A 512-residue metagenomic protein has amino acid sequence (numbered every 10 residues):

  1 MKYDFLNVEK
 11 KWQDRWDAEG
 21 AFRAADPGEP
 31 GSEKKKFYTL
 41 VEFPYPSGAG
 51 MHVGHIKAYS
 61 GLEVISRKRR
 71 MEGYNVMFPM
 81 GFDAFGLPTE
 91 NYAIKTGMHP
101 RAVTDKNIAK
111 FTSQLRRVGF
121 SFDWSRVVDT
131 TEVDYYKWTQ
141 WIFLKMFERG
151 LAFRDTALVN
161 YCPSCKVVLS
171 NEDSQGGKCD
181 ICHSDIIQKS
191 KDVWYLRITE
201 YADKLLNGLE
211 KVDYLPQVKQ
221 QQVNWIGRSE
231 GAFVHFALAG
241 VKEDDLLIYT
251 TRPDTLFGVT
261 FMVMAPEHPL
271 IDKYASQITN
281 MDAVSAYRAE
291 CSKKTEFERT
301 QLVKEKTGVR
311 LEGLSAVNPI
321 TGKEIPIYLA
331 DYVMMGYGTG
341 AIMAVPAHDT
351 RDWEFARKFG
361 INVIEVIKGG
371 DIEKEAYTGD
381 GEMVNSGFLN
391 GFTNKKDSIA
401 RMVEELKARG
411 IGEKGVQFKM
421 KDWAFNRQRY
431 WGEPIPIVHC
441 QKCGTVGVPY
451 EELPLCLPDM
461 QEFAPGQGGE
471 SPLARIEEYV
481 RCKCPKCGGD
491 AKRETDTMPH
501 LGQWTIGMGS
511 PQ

Functional and structural regions predicted by a protein language model:
M1-L40, R70-P79, V103-K110, Y287-Y328 (+1 more regions): Conserved oxyanion/phosphate-binding beta-strand-loop segments in alpha/beta enzyme cores
K2, K11, R15-E19, K95-L246 (+5 more regions): Residue patterns forming the tRNA-binding/recognition surfaces of aminoacyl-tRNA synthetases and related DALR
P27-P100, T104, V127-I142, T250-T251 (+1 more regions): N-terminal catalytic cores of NTP/NDP-binding nucleotidyl/phosphoryl-transfer enzymes
P46-G48, M77, F85-T89, V168-L169 (+12 more regions): Flexible loop/turn segments at secondary-structure boundaries
L62, N75, H268-D371: Catalytic alpha/beta core of large soluble enzyme barrels
I186-Q188, Y195-I198, F257-A286, E382-F388: Nucleotide/phosphate-binding sheet-loop regions of phosphoryl- and nucleotidyl-transfer enzymes
Q217-L247, K294-Y328, W423, E462-M498 (+1 more regions): Flexible, glycine/threonine-enriched loop-and-boundary segments that flank and lead into catalytic domains of large
L246-H268, W423, R429-Y430, I435 (+1 more regions): Conserved phosphate/anionic-ligand binding catalytic regions in large, soluble enzymes, centered on
